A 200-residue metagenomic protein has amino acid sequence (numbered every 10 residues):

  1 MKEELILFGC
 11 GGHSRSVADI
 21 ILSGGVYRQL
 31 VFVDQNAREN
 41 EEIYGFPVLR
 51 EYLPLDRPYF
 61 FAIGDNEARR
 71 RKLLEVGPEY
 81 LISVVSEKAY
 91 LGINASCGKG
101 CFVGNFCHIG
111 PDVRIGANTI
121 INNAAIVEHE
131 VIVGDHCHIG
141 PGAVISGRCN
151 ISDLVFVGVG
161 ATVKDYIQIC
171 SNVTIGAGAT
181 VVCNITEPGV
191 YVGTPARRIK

Functional and structural regions predicted by a protein language model:
M1-E51, C101: Hydrophobic, well-ordered beta-alpha structural blocks that scaffold small-molecule cofactor pockets
K2-E4, R28, L55-R57, S171 (+1 more regions): Short coil/turn segments at beta-strand junctions that form active-site/ligand-binding loops
G9, F60-G64, G147, D165: Small/polar loops that bind or transfer phosphate-bearing groups
G11, N66-E67, I185: Alpha-helix N-cap/helix-start capping motif
A18-I20, R71-E75, I115, T186-E187: Short amphipathic alpha-helical segments
G25-V26, G77-E79, C183: Short helix-capping segments at alpha-helix termini
A37-G92: Phosphate-bearing ligand-interacting subdomains that bind or position ATP/ADP/UDP/GDP/NAD(P) or nucleotide-linked
S83-I199: Structural signal for interior beta-strand "rungs" in well-ordered beta-sheet cores of soluble enzyme domains
